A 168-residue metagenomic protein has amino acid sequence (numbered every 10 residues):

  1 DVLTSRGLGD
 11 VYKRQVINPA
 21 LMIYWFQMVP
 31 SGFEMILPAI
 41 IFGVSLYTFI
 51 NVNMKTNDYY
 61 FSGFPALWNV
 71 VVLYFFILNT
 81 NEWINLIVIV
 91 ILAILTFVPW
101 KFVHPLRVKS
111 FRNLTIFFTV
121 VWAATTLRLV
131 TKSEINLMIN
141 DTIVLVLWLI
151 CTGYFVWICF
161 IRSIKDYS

Functional and structural regions predicted by a protein language model:
D1-L8, Y12: Single conserved hydrophobic/aromatic residue that forms the stacking wall/gate of nucleotide- or nucleobase-binding
R14-I77, E82-I91: Alpha-helical transmembrane segments
S62-S168: C-terminal membrane-associated helical module and adjoining short loops/tails
